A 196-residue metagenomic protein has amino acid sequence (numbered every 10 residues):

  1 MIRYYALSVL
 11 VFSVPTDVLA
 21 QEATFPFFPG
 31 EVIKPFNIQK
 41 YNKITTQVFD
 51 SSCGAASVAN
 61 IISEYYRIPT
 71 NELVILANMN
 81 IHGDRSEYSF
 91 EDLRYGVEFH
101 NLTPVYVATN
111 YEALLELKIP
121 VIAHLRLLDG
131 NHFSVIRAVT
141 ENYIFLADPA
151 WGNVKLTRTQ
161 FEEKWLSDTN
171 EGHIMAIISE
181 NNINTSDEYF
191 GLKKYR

Functional and structural regions predicted by a protein language model:
Y5-F12: Sec-dependent N-terminal signal peptides
T16-I81, L127, Y195-R196: Active-site-adjacent structural segments surrounding the nucleophilic cysteine of cysteine proteases and isopeptidases
Q21-P26, V139-R196: Noncatalytic regulatory segments and standalone regulatory/sensor domains
I38-Q47, N78-M79, F90, Y106-N110 (+2 more regions): N-terminal post-signal-peptidase region of extra-cytosolic proteins
F49, G54-V58, N71, S89-G96 (+3 more regions): Stable alpha-helical elements in mature extracytoplasmic
V58, I62-R67, N80-D84, E98 (+3 more regions): Sec-exported extracytoplasmic/periplasmic mature domains
R85, R94-P149: Active-site-adjacent substructure of cysteine-protease-like catalytic cores
